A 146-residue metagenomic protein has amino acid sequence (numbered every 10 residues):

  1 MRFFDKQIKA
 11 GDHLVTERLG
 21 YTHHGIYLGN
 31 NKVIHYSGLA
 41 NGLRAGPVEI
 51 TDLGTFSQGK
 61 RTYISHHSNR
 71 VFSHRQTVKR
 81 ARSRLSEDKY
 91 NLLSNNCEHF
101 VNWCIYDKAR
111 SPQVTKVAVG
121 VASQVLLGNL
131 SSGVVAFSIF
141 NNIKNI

Functional and structural regions predicted by a protein language model:
M1-I146: Cysteine-nucleophile amide-bond enzymes
